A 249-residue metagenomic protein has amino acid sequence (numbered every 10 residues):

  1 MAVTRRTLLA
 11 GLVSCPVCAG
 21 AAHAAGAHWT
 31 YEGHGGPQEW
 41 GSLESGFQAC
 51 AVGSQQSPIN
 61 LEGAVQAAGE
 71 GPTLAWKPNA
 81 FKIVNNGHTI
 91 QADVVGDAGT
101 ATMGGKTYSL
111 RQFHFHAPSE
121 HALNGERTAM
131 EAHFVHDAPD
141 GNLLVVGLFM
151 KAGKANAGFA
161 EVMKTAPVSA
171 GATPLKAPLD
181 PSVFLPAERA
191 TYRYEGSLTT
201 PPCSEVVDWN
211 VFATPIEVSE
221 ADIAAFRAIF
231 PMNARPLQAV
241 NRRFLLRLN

Functional and structural regions predicted by a protein language model:
A2-N249: Alpha-carbonic anhydrase
